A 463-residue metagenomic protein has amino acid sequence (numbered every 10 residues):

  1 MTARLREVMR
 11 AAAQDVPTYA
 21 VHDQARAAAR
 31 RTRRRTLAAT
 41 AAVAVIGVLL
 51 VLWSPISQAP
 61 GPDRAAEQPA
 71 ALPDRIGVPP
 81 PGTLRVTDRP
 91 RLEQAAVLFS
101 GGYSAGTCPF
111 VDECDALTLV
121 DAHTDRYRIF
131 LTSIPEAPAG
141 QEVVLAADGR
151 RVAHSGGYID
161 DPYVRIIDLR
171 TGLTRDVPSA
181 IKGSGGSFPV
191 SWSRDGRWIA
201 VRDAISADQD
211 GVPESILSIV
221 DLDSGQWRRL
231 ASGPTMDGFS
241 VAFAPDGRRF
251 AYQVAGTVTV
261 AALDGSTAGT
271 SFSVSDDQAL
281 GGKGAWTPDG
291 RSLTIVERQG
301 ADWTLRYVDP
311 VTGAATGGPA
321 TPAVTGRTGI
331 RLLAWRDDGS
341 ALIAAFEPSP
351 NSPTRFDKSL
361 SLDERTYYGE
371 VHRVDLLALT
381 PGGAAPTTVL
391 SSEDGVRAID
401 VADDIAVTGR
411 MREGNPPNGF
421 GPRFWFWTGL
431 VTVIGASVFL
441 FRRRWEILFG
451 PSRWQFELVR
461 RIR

Functional and structural regions predicted by a protein language model:
M1-R33: Disordered, charged N-terminal biogenesis/targeting segments of membrane/secreted proteins
V8, A406-R463: C-terminal single-pass membrane-anchor helix
Q14, L50-V78, R410-R423, F441-G450: C-terminal region of N-terminal signal peptides and the immediate post-cleavage residues of exported proteins
R30-E93: Membrane-interface helical sensory segment of bacterial ECF anti-sigma factor regulators
V86-Q94, Q141-V152, Y158, F188-I199 (+4 more regions): Blade-terminus and WD-like Trp-Asp/Gly-His loop motifs, strongest in beta-propeller folds
L98-D112, A153-Y158, A200-A207, A251-G256 (+3 more regions): Beta-strand C-termini and the immediately following turn/loop, strongest in propeller blades
P109-C114, G157-P162, D208-S215, Y252-Q253 (+2 more regions): Short, solvent-exposed loop/turn segments at conserved positions within beta-propeller repeat blades
S266-V274, G284, R298-G419: Membrane-proximal extracellular "stem/stalk" segments of glycoproteins immediately N-terminal to a transmembrane helix
